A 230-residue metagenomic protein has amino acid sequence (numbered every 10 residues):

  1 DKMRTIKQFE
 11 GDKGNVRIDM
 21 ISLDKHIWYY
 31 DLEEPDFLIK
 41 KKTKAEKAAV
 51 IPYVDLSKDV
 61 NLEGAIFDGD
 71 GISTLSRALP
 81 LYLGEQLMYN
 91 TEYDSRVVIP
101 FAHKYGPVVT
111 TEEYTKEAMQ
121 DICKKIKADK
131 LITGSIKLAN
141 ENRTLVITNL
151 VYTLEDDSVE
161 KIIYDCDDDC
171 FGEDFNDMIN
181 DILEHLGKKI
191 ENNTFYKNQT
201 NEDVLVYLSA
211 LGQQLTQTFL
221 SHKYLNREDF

Functional and structural regions predicted by a protein language model:
R4-A78, L205-D229: A structural "domain/chain start" motif
I21-E34, K42-E46, S73, R77-Y93 (+4 more regions): Flexible inter-repeat linkers and adjacent short helices within tandem amphipathic alpha-helical repeat scaffolds
T43-D121, I126, L131-N142: Short beta-strand->alpha-helix linker/helix-N-cap micro-motif that forms a surface specificity/interaction loop
F101-T216: Catalytic-center loop of serine/cysteine hydrolases
Q120, L131-I132, K223-F230: Alpha-solenoid helical-repeat scaffolds
